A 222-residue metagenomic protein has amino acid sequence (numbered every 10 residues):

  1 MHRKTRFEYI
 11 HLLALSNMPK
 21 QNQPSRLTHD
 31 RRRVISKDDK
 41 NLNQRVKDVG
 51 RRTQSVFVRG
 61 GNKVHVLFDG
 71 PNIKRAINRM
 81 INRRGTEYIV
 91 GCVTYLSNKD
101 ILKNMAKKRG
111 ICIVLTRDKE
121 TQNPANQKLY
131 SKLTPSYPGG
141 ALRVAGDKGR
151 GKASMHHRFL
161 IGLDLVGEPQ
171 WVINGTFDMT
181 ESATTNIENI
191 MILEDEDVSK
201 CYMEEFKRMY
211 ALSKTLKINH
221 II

Functional and structural regions predicted by a protein language model:
H2-N78: Short, compositionally biased "basic patch" segments
P19, R31-R32, S36-D48, L163 (+1 more regions): Signature of lipid phosphatidyltransferase scaffolds
L67-R75, C92-L96, P124, R150-A153: Conserved phosphate-coordination/catalytic loops
D69, V90-Y95, V114-R117, A145 (+3 more regions): Short His-Asn-centered micro-motif
N78-A141: Primarily the HKD phosphodiesterase
D118-P124, R150, T180-E181, S199-K200: Short gly/pro/ser/thr-enriched loop/turn and capping motifs at secondary-structure boundaries
L142-K152, S182: Short Gly/Pro-enriched turn/cap motifs at secondary-structure boundaries
A153-H157, T185-I187: Short, surface-exposed coil-to-beta transition loops
